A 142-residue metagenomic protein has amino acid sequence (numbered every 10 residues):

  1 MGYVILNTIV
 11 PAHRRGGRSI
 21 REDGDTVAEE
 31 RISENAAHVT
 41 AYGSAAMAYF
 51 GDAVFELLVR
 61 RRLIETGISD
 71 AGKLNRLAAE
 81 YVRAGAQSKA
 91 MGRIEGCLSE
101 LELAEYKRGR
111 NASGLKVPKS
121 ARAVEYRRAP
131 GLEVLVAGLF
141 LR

Functional and structural regions predicted by a protein language model:
G2-R142: Double-stranded RNA-binding/processing signature
